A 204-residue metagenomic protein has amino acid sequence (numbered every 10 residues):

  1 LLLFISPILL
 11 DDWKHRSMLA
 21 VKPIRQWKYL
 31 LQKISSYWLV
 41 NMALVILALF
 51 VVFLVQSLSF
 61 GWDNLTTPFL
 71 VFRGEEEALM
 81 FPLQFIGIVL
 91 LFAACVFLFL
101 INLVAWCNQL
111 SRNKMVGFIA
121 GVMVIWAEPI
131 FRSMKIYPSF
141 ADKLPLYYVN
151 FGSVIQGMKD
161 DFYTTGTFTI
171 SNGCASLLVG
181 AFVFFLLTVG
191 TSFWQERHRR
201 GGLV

Functional and structural regions predicted by a protein language model:
L1-L10, Q32-Q109, Q156-Y163, T167-I170 (+1 more regions): Secretory targeting signals
L3-K22, Q26: Transmembrane helix boundary and interhelical loop/hinge segments in multi-pass membrane proteins
R25, R112-K114: Short loop-to-helix capping motifs
L30-I34, I119-V122: Conserved glycine-rich helix-kink/hinge and helix-boundary motifs of the Major Facilitator Superfamily
G61-Q84, M115-F118, M123-V204: Terminal transmembrane helical anchor/hairpin motif
